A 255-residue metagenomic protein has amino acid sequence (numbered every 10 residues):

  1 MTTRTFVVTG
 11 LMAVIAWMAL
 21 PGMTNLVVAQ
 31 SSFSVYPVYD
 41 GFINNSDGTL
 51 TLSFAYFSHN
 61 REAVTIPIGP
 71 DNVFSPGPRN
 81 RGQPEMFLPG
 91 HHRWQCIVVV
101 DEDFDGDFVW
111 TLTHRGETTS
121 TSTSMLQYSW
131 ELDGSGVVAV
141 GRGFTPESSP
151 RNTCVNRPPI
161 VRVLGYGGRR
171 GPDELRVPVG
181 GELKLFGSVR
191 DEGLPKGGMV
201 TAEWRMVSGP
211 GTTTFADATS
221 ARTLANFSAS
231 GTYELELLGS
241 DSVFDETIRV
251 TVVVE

Functional and structural regions predicted by a protein language model:
V35, E131-G136, E147-Y166: Proline-centered linker/hinge motifs at extracellular inter-domain junctions
I43-N45, L175-L183: Short, solvent-exposed loop/linker segments at the N-terminal edge of repeated beta-sheet extracellular domains
N44, E102, A225-A229: Residue-level recognition of secondary-structure-to-loop junctions
Y56-N60, V189-P195, S208, D241: Extracellular acidic, Ser/Thr/Pro-rich low-complexity tracts
P84, R170-P172, K196-M199, R205-R222: Low-complexity "stalk/linker" and mucin-like segments enriched in Ser/Thr/Pro/Ala/Gly
G181-D191: A short beta-strand segment in extracellular, disulfide-stabilized domains
E246-V254: C-terminal edge beta-strand
